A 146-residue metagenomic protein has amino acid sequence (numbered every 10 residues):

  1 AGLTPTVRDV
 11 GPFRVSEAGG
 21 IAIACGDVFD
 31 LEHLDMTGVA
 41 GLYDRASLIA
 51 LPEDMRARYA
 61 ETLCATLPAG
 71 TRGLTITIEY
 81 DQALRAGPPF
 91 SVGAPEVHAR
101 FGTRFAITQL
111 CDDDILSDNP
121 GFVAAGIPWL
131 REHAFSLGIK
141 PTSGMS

Functional and structural regions predicted by a protein language model:
A1-D35, A60-S146: Class I (Rossmann-like) S-adenosyl-L-methionine-dependent methyltransferase catalytic domain, capturing the SAM-binding
I21, G38-V39, S47: Local beta-strand N-terminus motif with an aromatic residue
G26, Y43, L51: A conserved hydrophobic position in a structured secondary element of the catalytic/binding core that shapes
L34-L42: A short acidic, Gly/Pro-enriched loop at the edge of an enzyme's catalytic core that lines a small-molecule cofactor
L48-L51, G87: Flexible, glycine/proline-enriched loop segments at strand-loop-helix junctions that form or flank small-ligand binding
A50-T62: A short, conserved alpha-helix within the catalytic core of class I
